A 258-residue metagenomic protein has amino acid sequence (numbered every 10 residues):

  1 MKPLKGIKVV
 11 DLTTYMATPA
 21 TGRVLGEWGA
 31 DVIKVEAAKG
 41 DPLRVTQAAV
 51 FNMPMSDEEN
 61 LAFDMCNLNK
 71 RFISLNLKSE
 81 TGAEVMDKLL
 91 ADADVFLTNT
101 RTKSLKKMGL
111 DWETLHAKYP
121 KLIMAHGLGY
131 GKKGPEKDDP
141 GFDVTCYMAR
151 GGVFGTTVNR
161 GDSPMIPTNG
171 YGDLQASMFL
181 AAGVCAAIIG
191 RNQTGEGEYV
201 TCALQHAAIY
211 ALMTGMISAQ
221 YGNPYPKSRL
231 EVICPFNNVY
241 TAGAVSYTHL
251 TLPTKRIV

Functional and structural regions predicted by a protein language model:
M1-E196, P224: N-terminal helix-loop segment corresponding to the beta1-alpha1 unit of nucleotide/adenylate-binding folds
K39, G129-G131, L204-I209, A244: Glycine-rich beta-alpha junction loops
M165-Q175, G197-Y199, E231-N237, S246-Y247: A short glycine-threonine-serine/GTX helix/turn-capping micro-motif
I188-S228: Substrate-binding/catalytic subdomain of NAD(P)-dependent oxidoreductase enzymes
T248-T254: Conserved small/polar residues in nucleotide/adenosyl-binding loops
